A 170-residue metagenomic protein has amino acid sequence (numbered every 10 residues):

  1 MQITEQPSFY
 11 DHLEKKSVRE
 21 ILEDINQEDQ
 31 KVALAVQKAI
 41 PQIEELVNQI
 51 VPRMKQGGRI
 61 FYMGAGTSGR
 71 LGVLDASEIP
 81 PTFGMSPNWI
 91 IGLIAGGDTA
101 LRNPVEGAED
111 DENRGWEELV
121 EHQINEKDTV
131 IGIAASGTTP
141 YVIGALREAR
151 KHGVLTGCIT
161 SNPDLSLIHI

Functional and structural regions predicted by a protein language model:
M1-A35: Cofactor-/ligand-binding subdomain signature composed of acidic, glycine-rich, tryptophan-containing flexible loops
K38-K55: A short, well-structured juxtamembrane/interface segment
V51-T99: Active-site cofactor/substrate anionic-group-binding motifs, chiefly glycine- and Lys/Arg-rich phosphate-binding loops
S68-L74, E126, I133-A145: Short glycine/serine/threonine-rich phosphate/pyrophosphate-binding segments that cradle anionic phosphate groups
P80-V130: Glycine-rich oxoanion-binding loops at beta->alpha junctions
S136-L155, S161-S166: Conserved phosphate- and dinucleotide-binding cores of soluble alpha/beta proteins, encompassing both enzyme active
I168-I170: Conserved small/polar residues in nucleotide/adenosyl-binding loops
